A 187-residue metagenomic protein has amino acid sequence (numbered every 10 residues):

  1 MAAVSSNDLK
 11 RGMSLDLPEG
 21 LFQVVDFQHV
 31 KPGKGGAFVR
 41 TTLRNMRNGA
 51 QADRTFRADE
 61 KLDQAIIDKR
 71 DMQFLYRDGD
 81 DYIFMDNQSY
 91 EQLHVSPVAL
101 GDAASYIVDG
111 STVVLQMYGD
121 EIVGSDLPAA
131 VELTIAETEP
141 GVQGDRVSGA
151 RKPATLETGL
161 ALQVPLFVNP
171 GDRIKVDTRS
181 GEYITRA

Functional and structural regions predicted by a protein language model:
A2-E157, A161-A187: Acidic-enriched and Gly/Ser
